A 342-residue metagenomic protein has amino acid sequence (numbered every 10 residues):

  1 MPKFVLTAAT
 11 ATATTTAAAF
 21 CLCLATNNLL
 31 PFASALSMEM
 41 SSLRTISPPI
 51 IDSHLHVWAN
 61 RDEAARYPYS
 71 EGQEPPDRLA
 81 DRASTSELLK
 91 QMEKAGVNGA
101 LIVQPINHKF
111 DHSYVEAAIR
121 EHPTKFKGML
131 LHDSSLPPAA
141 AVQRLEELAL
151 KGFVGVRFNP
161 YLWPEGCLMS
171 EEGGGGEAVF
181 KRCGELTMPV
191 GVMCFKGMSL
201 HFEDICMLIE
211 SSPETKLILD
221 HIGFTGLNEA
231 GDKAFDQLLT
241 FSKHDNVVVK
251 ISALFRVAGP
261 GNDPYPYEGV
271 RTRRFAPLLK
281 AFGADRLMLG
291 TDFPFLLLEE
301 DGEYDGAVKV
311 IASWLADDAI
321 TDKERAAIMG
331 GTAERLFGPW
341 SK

Functional and structural regions predicted by a protein language model:
M1-A9, A19-P31, A35: N-terminal chloroplast transit peptides
F4-A8, L36-I51, D62, L79-G99 (+3 more regions): Mid-to-C-terminal alpha-helical segments outside catalytic/metal-binding sites
A11-T14: Long, low-complexity Q/N-rich tracts
E39-L186, G269, V308-V310: Mid-domain alpha/beta scaffold segments of enzyme catalytic cores
L55-V57, F224, F295: Short, glycine/acidic-enriched loop or turn micro-motifs at the edges of active sites
R61-Y67, S113, A141-R144, I205 (+4 more regions): Short aromatic-enriched loop/helix-cap "lid" or pocket-rim segments at secondary-structure transitions that line
G155, L168-L289, L297, S341: Catalytic pocket-lining loop regions of alpha/beta-barrel enzymes, especially the amidohydrolase/enolase/GH5 lineages
D292: Active-site glycine-centered loops adjacent to acidic/histidine catalytic or metal-binding residues that shape
